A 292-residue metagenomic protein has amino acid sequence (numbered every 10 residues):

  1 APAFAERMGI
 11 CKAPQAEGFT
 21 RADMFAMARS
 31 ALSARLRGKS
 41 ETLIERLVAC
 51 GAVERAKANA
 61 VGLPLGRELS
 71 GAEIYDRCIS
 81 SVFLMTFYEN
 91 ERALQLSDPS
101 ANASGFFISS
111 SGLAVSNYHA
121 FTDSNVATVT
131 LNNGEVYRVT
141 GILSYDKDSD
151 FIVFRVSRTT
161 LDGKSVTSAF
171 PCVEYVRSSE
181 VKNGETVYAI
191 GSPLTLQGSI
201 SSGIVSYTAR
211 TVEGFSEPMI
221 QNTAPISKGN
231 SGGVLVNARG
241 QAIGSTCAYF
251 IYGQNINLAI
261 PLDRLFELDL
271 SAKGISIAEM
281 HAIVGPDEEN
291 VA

Functional and structural regions predicted by a protein language model:
A1-L69: Terminal recognition/anchoring or ligand-binding modules at protein termini
E6-I10, R29-R37, A52, L113 (+4 more regions): Sec-exported extracytoplasmic/periplasmic mature domains
N59-Y75, R158-V166, P193, A242-A292: C-terminal cap/linker of serine protease catalytic domains
D76-S97: A short, Trp-centered hydrophobic/proline-enriched beta-strand micro-motif
V82-T86, L113-N117, E180-P193, I204 (+4 more regions): Active-site-proximal beta-strands of protease catalytic cores
N90-E91, N102, S109-G191, T195-G198 (+3 more regions): Conserved active-site neighborhood of the chymotrypsin/trypsin-like protease fold
S100-N102, D123, S227-S231: Short, small/polar residue-rich loop motifs at catalytic or cofactor-binding pockets
F170-E174, I220-S227: Short pre-catalytic strand/loop immediately N-terminal to key active-site residues, enriched for Gly-Thr
